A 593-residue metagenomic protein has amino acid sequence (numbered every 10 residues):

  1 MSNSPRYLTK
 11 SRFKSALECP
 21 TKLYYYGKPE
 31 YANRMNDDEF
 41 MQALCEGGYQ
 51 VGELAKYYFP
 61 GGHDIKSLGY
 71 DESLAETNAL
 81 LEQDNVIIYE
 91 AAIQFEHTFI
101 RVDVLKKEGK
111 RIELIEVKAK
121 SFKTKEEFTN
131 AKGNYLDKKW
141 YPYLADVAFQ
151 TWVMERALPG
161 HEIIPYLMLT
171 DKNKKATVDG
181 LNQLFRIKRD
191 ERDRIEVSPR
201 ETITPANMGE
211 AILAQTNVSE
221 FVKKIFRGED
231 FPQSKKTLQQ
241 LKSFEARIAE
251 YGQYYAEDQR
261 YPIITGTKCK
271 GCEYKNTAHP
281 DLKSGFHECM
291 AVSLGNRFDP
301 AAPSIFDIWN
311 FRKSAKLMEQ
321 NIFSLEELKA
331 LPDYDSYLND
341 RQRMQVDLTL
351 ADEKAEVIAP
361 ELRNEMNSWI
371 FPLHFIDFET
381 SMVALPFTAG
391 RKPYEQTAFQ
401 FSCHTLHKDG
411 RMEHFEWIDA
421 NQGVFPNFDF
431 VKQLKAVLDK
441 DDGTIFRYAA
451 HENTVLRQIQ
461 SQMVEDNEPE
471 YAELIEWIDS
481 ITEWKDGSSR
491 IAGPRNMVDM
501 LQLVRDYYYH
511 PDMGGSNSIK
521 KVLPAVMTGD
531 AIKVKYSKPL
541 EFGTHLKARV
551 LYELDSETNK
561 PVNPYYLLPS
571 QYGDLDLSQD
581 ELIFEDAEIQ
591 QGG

Functional and structural regions predicted by a protein language model:
M1-G593: DEDD superfamily 3′-5′ metal-dependent exonuclease/proofreading module
